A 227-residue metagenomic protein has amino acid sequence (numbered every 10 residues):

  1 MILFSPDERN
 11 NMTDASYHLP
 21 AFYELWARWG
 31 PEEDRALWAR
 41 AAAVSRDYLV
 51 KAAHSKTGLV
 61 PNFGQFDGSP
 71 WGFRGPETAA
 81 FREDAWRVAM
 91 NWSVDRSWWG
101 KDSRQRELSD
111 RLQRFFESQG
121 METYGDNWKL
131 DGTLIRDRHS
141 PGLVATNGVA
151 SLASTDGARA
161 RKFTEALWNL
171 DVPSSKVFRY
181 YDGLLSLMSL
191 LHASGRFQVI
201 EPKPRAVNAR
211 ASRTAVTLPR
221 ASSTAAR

Functional and structural regions predicted by a protein language model:
M1-A145, L152-A158, Y180: Extended ligand-binding clefts on enzyme/binding-domain cores
E122-R227: C-terminal functional modules
